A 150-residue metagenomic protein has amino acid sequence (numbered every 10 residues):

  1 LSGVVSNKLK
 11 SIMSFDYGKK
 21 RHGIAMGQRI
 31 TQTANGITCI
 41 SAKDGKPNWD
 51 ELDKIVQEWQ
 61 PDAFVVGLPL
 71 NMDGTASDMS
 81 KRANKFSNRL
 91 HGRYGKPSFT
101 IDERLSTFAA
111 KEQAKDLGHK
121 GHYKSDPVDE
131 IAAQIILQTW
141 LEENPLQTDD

Functional and structural regions predicted by a protein language model:
S2-F15, K19-D150: Phosphate- and other anionic-substrate recognition elements at nucleic-acid/protein interfaces
